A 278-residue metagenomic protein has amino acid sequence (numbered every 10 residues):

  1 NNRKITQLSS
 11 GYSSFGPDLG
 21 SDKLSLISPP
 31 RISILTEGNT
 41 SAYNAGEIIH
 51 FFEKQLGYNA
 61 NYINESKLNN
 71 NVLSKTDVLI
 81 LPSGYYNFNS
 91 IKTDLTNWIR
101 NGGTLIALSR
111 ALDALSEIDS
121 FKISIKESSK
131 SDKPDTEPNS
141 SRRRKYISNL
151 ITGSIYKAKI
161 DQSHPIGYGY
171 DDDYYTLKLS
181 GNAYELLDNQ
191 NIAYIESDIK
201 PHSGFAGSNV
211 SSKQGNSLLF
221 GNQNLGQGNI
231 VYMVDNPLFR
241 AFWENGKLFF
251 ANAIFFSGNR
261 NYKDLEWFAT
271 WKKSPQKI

Functional and structural regions predicted by a protein language model:
N1-I278: Intrinsic-disorder/low-complexity accessory segments
